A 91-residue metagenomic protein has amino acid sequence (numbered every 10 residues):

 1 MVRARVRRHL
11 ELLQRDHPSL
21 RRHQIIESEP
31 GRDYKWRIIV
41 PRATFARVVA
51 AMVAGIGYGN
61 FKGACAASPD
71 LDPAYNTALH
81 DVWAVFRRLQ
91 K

Functional and structural regions predicted by a protein language model:
M1-K91: Structured alpha/beta or helical-core interaction and ligand-binding surfaces enriched in interleaved
